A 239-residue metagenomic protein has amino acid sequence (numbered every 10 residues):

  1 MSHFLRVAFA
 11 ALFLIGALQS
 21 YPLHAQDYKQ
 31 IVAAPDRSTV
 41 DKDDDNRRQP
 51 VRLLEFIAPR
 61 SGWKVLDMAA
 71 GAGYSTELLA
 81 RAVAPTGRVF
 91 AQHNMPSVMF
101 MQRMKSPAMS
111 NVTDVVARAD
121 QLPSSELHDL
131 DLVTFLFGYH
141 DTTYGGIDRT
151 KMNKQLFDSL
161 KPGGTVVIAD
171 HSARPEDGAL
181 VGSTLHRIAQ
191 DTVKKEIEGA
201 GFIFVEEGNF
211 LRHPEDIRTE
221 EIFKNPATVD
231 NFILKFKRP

Functional and structural regions predicted by a protein language model:
D45-W63: Conserved alpha-helix/loop element of class I SAM-dependent methyltransferases that forms part of the SAM/SAH-binding
G62-G71: Conserved class I S-adenosyl-L-methionine
A72-L122: Class I SAM-dependent methyltransferase SAM/SAH-binding core
A80, R149-P162: A short glycine-rich, Lys/Arg-flanked "PGG" loop and its adjoining helix->strand segment in the class I
S124-V133: A short acidic, Gly/Pro-enriched loop at the edge of an enzyme's catalytic core that lines a small-molecule cofactor
T134-G138: A conserved beta-strand element that flanks and buttresses the S-adenosyl-L-methionine
G163-H171: Conserved beta-strand signature within the Rossmann-like core of class I S-adenosyl-L-methionine
D216-P239: Core SAM-dependent methyltransferase catalytic element
